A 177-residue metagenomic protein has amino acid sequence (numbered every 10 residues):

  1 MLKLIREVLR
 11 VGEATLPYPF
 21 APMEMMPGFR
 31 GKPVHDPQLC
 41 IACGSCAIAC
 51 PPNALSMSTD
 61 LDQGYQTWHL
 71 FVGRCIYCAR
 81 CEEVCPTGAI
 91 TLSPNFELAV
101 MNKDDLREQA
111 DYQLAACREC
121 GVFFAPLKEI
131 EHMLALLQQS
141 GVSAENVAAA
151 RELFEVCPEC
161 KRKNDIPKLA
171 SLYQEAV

Functional and structural regions predicted by a protein language model:
M1-Y65, F71-R74, R80-V177: Non-ligating segments of multi-cofactor redox enzymes
